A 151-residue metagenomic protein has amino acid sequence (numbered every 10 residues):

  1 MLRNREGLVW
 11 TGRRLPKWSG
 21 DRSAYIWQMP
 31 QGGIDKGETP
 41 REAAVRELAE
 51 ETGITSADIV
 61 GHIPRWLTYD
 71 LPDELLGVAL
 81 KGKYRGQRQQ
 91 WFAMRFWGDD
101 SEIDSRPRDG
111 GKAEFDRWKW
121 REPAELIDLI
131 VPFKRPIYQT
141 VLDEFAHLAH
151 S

Functional and structural regions predicted by a protein language model:
M1-M29, R41: N-terminal strand-loop-strand
R5, W97, D143: Residue-level marker of positions within ordered structural domains that often coincide with functionally constrained
S19-G20, G37, T140-V141, F145: A periodicity- and composition-biased signal for non-globular, repetitive helical segments
W27-M29, I54, E122, F145-L148: Short, charged/polar low-complexity linear motifs in solvent-exposed/disordered segments
G33-P132: Unchanged
P123-S151: Charged phosphate-binding loop/patch that engages nucleotide di/tri-phosphates or the phosphate backbone of nucleic
